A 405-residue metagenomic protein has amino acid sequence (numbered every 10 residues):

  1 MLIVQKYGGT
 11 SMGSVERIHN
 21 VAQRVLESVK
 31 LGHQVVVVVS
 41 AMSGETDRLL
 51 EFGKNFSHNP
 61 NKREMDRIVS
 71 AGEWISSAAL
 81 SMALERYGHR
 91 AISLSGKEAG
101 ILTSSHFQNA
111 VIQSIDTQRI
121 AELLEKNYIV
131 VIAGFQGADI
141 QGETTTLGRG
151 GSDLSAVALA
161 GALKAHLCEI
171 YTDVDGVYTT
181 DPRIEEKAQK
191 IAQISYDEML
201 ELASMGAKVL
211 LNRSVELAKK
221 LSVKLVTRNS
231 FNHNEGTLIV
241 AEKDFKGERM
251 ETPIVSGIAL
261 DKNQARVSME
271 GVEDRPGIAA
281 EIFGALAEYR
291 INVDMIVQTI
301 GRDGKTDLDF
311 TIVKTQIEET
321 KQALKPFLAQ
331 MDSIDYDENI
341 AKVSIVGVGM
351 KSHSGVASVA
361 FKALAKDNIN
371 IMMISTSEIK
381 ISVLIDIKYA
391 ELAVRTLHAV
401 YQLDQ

Functional and structural regions predicted by a protein language model:
M1-V215, T311, I385-D386: Nucleotide/pyrophosphate-binding catalytic subdomain
H33, H89, V223, I291 (+1 more regions): Short phosphate-binding/catalytic loops that engage adenosine nucleotides
S40-T46, T227-R249, G304: Terminal amphipathic helices with adjacent charged low-complexity linkers/tails
F56, L238-Q405: A conserved regulatory-domain signal marking ACT and ACT-like small-molecule sensing domains and adjacent regulatory
L167-Y171, L225-T227, D294, M373: Short hydrophobic alpha-helical runs that function as membrane-insertion/retention elements
L211, S222-R228: Acidic/polar loop patches that form or flank catalytic/metal-binding clefts of enzymes that bind anionic ligands
A218: Acidic-aromatic/histidine active-site loop/patch
